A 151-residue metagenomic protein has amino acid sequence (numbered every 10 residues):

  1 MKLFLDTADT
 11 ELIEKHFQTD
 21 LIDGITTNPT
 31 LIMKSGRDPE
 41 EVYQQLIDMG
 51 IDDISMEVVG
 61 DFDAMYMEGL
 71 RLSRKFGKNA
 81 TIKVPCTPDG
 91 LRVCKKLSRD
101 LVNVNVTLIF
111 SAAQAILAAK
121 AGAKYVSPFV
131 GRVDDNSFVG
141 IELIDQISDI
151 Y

Functional and structural regions predicted by a protein language model:
L3-L5, D9-E14, T19-L21, T27-K96 (+1 more regions): Active-site beta->alpha loop and helix N-cap motifs at the rims of alpha/beta catalytic domains
P88-C94, N105, F110-Y151: Catalytic alpha/beta core domains of metabolic enzymes, predominantly
D100: Conserved dinucleotide-binding and phosphotransfer motif residues
